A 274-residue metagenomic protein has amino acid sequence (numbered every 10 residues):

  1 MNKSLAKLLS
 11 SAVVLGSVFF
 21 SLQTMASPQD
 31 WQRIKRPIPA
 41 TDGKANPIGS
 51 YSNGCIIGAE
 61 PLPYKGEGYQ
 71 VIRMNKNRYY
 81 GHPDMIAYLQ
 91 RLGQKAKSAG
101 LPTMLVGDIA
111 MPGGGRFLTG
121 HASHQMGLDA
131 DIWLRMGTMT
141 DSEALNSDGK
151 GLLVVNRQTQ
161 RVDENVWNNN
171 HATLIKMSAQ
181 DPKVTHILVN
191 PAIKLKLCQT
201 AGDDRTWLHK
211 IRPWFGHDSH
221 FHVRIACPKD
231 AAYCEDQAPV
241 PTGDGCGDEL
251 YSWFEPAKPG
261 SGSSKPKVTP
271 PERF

Functional and structural regions predicted by a protein language model:
N2-A12: Bacterial N-terminal signal peptides that target proteins for export
S21-Q23: N-terminal signal peptide c-region/cleavage motif recognized by signal peptidases
S27-D30, S147-F274: Catalytic cores and adjacent binding grooves of peptidoglycan-active enzymes
W31-D42, Y88-H121, H186-K210: Extended, low-complexity, intrinsically disordered C-terminal regulatory tails of eukaryotic serine/threonine kinases
I38, D42-G107, W167-L174, D181-V184: Active-site acidic/histidine clusters and adjacent loop/turn architecture that either coordinate catalytic ions
R78, A110-G114, M136-D141, A192-K196 (+2 more regions): Solvent-exposed loop/turn segments at secondary-structure junctions within structured extracellular/periplasmic domains
S98, M111-E164, V223: Acidic/His-rich structured neighborhood in mature extracellular/periplasmic domains
